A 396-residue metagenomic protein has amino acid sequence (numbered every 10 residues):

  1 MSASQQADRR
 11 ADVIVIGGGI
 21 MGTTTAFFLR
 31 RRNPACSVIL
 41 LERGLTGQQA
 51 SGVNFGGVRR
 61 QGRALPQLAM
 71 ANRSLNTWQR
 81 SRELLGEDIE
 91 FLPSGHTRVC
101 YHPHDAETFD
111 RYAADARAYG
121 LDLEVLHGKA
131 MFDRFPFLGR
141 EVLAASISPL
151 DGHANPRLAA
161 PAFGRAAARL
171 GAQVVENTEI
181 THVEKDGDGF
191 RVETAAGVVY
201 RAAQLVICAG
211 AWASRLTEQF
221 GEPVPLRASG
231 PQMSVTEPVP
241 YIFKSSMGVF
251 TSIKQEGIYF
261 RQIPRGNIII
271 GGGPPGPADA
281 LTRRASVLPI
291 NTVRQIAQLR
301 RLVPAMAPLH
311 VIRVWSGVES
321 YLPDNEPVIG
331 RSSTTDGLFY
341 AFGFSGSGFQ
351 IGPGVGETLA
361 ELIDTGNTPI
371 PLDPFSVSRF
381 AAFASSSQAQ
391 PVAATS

Functional and structural regions predicted by a protein language model:
A7-M21, I39: Beta1/beta-strand and adjacent pyrophosphate-binding region of the FAD-binding site in flavoprotein oxidoreductases
D8, I89-R98, Y112, F132-L170 (+3 more regions): Helix-loop-beta segment of a Rossmann-like dinucleotide-binding subdomain
R30-G52: Glycine-rich FAD pyrophosphate-binding loop
F55-R134, G257-Y259, R284, Q298-L299: Dinucleotide-binding Rossmann-like beta1-alpha1 core, especially the glycine-rich loop that anchors the ADP
S146-A203: Helical element adjacent to the flavin cofactor pocket in flavoenzyme catalytic cores
V198-S245: Central helical "cap/lid" subdomain
P240-G337: Active-site lid/adjacent beta-loop-alpha segment flanking the redox-cofactor pocket in flavoenzymes
A297-S396: C-terminal catalytic lobe of FAD-dependent flavoproteins
